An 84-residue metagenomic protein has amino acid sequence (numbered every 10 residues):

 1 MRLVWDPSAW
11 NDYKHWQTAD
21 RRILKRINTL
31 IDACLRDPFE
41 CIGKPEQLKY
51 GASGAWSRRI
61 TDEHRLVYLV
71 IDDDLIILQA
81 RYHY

Functional and structural regions predicted by a protein language model:
R2, S8-K25, T29, I42 (+3 more regions): Enriched for short, Lys/Arg-rich terminal
D37-C41: Short secondary-structure junctions
